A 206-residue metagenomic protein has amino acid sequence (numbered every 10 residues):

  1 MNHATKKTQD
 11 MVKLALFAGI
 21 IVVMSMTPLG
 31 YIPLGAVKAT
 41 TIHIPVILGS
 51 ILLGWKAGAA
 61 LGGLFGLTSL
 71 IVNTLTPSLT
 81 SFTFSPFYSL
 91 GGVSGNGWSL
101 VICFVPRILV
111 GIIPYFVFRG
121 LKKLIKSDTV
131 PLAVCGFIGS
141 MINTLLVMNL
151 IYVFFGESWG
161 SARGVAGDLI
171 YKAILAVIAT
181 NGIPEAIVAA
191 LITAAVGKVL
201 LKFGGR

Functional and structural regions predicted by a protein language model:
M1-R206: Loop-helix junctions at membrane interfaces
